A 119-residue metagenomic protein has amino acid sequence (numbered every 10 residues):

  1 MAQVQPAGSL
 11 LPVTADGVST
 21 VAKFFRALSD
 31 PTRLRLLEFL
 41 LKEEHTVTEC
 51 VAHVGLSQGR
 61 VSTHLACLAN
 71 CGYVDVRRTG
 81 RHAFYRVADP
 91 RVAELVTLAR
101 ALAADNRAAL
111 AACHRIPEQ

Functional and structural regions predicted by a protein language model:
M1-D16, T20, V92-Q119: Amphipathic alpha-helical dimerization/coiled-coil segments that flank or bridge DNA-binding/regulatory modules
A15-R60, A83-R91: N-terminal helix-turn-helix DNA-binding core of bacterial DNA-binding proteins
A52, T63, A69-N70: Alpha-helical residues within the helix-turn-helix
N70-T79, R86: Beta-hairpin "wing" of winged helix-turn-helix
